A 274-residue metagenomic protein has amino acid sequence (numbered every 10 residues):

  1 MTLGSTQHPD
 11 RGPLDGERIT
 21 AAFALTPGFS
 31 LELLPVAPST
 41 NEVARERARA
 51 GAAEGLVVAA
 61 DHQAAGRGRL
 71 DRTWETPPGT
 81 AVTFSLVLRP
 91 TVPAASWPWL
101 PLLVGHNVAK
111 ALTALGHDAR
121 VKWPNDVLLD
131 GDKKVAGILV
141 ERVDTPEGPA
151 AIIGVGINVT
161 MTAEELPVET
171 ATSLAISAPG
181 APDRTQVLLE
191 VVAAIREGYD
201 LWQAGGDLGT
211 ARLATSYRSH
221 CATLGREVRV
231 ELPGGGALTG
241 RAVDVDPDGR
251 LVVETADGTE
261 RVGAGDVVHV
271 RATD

Functional and structural regions predicted by a protein language model:
M1-A114, A272: N-terminal lobe of the biotin/lipoate ligase/transferase fold
T2-D10, A94-A119, L129-D274: Long, positively charged amphipathic alpha-helical accessory segments at protein N-termini or as interdomain linkers
D126: Conserved active-site carboxylates
